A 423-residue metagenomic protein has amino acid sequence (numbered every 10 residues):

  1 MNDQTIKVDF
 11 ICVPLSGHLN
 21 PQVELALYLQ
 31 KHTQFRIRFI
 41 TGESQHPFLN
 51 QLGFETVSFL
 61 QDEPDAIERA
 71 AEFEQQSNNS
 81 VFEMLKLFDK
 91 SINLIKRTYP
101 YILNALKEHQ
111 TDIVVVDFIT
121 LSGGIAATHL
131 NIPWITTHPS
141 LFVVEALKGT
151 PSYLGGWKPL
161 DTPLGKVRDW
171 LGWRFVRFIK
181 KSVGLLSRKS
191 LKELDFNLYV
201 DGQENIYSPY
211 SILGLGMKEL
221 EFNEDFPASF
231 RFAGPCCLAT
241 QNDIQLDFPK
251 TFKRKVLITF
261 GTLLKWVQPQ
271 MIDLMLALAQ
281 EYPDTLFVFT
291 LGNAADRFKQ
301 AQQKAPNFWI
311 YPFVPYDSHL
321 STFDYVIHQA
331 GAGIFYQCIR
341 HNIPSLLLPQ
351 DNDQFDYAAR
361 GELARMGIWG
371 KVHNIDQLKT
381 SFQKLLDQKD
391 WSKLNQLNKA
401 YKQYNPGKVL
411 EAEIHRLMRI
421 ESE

Functional and structural regions predicted by a protein language model:
A26, V114, F313-A359: A donor-sugar binding/catalytic signature common to diverse glycosyltransferases and related nucleotide-sugar
R38-L85: Conserved nucleotide-sugar phosphate-binding/catalytic loop shared by glycosyltransferases and other
E72-G123, W170-Q203, Y207: Conserved nucleotide-sugar donor-binding subdomain of glycosyltransferases
I92-K166, E219: Conserved nucleotide-sugar donor-interacting segment of glycosyltransferase catalytic cores, predominantly GT-B
I135-E221: Active-site-proximal region of nucleotide-activated glycan assembly enzymes, centered on histidine/acidic-rich loops
G216-Y325: Donor-nucleotide binding loops and adjacent catalytic segments primarily of GT-B fold Leloir glycosyltransferases
A364-I368, H373-D390: C-terminal "capping" alpha-helix adjacent to the active site of nucleotide-linked donor transferases in cell-envelope
T380-E423: C-terminal amphipathic helix plus adjacent low-complexity, charged tail appended to glycosyltransferase catalytic
